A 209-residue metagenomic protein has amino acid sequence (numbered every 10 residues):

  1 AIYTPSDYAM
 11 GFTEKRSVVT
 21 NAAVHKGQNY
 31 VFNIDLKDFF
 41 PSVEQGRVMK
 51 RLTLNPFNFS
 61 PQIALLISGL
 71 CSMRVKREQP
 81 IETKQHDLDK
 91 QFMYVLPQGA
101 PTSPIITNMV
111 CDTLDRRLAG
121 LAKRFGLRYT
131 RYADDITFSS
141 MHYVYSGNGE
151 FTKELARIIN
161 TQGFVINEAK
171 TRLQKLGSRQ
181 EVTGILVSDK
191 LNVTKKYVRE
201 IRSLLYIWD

Functional and structural regions predicted by a protein language model:
A1-F40: Active-site-proximal segment of RNA-dependent polymerases
Y8, F92, A169, S178 (+1 more regions): Glycine-rich, flexible loop/turn motifs
G11-T13, S68, Q174, L186: Residues in well-ordered beta-strands of folded domains
S17, P101, S178, V187-N192: Short capping/connector residues at structural and topological boundaries
V24-A133, T137-V165, T171-K175, D209: Conserved polymerase palm-domain catalytic core
Q174-V182: Flexible glycine/acidic-rich beta-alpha junction loops that bind and position SAM and/or redox cofactors in anaerobic
E181-D209: Active-site and adjacent loop segments of nucleotide-processing enzymes that use two-metal-ion phosphate chemistry
